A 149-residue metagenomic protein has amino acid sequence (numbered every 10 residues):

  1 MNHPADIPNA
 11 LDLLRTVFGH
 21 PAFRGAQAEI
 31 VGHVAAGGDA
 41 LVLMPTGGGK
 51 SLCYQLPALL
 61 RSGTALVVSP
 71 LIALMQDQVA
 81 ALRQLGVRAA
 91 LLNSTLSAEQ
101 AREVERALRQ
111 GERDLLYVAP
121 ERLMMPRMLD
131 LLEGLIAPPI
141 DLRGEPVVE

Functional and structural regions predicted by a protein language model:
N2-I7, G32, Q84, R113 (+1 more regions): ASCE RecA-like P-loop NTPase motor cores that couple ATP hydrolysis to mechanical translocation on nucleic acids
N2-P45: Conserved pre-motif I regulatory segment
L11, T64-V67, I72-M125: Conserved nucleic-acid-binding Ia/Ib motif block in the N-terminal RecA-like helicase ATPase lobe
V31, Q55, R102-E105, L129: Short hydrophobic/charged patches on amphipathic alpha-helices used for structural packing and interfaces
G37-A40, S62, E112-R113: Short, high-confidence coil segments that cap the C-terminus of an alpha-helix and link into the following beta-strand
G37-L56, L66-S69: Walker A/P-loop
G48-C53, R61, I72-D77: Conserved coil-to-alpha-helix start sites within the AMP-binding
D114, E121-M124, M128-E149: SF2 helicase catalytic motif II
